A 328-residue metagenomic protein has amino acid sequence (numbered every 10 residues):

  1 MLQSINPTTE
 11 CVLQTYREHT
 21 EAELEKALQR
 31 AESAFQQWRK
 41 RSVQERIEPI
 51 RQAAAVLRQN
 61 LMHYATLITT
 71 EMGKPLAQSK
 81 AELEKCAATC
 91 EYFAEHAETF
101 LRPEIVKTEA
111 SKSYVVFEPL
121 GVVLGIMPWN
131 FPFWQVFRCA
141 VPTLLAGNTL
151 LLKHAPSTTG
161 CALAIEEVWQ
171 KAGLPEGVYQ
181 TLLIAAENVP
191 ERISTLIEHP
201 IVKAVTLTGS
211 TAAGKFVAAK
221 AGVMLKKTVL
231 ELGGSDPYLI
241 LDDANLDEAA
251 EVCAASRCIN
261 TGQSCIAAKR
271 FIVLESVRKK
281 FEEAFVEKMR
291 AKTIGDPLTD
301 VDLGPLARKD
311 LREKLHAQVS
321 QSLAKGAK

Functional and structural regions predicted by a protein language model:
M1-S111, K171, A291, A307: N-terminal Rossmann-like NAD(P)+-binding subdomain of aldehyde/semialdehyde dehydrogenases
E10, R46, I68, C90 (+7 more regions): Residue-level signal for inorganic ion chemistry
A22, Q59, H63, K74 (+7 more regions): Short alpha-helical
L28, I47-A54, A65, A87 (+6 more regions): Hydrophobic face of alpha-helices
R39, R58, E91, I197-E198 (+3 more regions): Alpha-helix boundary recognition
V56, L67, A87-A94, V168-A172 (+9 more regions): Alpha-helical structural signal in soluble globular domains
V106-E248: Rossmann-like NAD(P) dinucleotide-binding subdomain of oxidoreductase/dehydrogenase enzymes
G173, A212-K328: ALDH superfamily catalytic-core signature
